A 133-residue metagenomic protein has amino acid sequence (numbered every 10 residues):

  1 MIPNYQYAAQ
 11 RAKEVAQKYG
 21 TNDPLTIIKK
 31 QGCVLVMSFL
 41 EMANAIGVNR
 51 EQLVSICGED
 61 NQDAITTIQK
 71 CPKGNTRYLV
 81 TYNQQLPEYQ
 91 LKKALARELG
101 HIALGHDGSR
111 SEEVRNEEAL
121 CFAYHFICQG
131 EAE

Functional and structural regions predicted by a protein language model:
M1-E133: Active-site hotspot residues in diverse enzymes, especially metal/ion-binding acidic/histidine motifs
